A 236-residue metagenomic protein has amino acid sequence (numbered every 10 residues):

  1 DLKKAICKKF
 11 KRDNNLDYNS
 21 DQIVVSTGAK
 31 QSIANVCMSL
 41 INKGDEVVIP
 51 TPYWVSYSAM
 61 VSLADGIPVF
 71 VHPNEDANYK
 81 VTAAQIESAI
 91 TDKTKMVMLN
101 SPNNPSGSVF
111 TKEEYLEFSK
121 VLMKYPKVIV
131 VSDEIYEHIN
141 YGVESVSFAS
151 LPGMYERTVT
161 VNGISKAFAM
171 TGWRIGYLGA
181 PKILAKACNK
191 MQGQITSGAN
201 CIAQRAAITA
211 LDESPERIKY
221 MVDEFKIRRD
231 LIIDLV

Functional and structural regions predicted by a protein language model:
D1-G28, N35, A210-E213, K219 (+2 more regions): N-terminal small-domain helix-loop-helix segment of the aminotransferase-like
D17-I23, K43-E46, K93, Y155-T158: Short acidic capping loops at alpha-helix termini that bridge into adjacent secondary structure
S39-V61: Conserved PLP-anchoring active-site segment centered on the Schiff-base-forming lysine
D45, G66, L122-I129, Y155-E156: A short helix->loop->beta-strand "cap" motif at the edges of active sites that frequently abuts
L63-V69: A short helix-loop-beta submotif of the ANL/AMP-binding
P73-G142: Active-site phosphate-binding strand-loop segment of PLP-dependent enzymes
G153-K226, D230-L235: Conserved core segment of the aminotransferase class I/II
